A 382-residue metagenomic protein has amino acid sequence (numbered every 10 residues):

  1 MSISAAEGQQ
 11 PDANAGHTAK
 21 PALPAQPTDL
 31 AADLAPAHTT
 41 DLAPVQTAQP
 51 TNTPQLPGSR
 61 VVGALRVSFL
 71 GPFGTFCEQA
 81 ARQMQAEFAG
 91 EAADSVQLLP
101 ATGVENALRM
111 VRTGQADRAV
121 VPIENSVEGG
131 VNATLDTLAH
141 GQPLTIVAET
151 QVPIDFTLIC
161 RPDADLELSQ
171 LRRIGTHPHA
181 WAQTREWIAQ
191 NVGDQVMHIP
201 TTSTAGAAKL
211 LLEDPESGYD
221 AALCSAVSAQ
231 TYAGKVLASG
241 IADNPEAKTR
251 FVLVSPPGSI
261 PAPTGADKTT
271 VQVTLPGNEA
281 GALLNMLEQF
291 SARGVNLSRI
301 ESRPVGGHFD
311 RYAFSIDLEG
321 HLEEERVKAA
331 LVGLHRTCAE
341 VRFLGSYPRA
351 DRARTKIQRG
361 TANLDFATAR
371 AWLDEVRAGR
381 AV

Functional and structural regions predicted by a protein language model:
M1-V382: Domain-level signature for soluble enzymes in the chorismate/prephenate branch of the shikimate pathway
